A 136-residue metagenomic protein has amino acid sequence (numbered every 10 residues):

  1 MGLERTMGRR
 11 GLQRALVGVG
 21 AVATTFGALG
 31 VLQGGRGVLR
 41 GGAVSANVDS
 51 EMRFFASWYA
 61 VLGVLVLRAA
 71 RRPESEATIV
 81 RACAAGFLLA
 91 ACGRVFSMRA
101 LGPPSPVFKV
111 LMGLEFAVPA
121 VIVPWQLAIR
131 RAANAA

Functional and structural regions predicted by a protein language model:
M1-A23: Cytosolic juxtamembrane helix and N-cap/initiation of the first transmembrane helix
G2-R9, Q33-M52: Interfacial loop at the N-terminal end of multi-pass membrane proteins
A21-L29, V48-R71, A84-L89, A120: Core segments of alpha-helical transmembrane spans in multipass integral membrane proteins
T24-Q33, C92-M98: C-terminal TM-helix exit segments that contain a strictly Trp-centered aromatic cap at the helix terminus
G42-D49, P103-L114: Non-cytosolic membrane-interface motifs at loop->transmembrane helix junctions
S75-A85: Membrane-interfacial loop-to-transmembrane alpha-helix junctions, especially the N-terminal start
C92-K109, L127-A128: Membrane-helix boundary connector in multi-pass membrane proteins
A117-A136: Membrane-water interface at the C-terminal end of transmembrane alpha helices
